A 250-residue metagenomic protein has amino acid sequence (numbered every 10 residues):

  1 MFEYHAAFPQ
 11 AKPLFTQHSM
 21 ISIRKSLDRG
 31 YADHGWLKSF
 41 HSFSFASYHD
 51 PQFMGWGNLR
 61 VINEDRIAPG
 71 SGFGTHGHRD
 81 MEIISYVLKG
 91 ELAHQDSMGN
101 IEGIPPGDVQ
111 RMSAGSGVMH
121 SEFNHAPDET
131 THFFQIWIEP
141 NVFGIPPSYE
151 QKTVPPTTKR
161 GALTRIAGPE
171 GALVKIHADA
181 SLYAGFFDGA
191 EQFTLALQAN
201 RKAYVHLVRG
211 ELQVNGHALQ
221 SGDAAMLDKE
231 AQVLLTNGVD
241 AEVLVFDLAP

Functional and structural regions predicted by a protein language model:
M1-P250: Jelly-roll (double-stranded beta-helix
